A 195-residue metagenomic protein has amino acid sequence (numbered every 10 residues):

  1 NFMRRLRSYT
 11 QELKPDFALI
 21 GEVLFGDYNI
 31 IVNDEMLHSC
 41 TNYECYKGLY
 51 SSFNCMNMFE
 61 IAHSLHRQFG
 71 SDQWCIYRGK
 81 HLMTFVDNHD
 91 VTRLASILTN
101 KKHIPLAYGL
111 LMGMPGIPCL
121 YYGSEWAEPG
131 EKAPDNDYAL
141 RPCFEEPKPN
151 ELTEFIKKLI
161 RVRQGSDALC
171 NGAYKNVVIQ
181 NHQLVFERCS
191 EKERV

Functional and structural regions predicted by a protein language model:
N1-I76, L110, P129-K158, R188-C189: Active-site-proximal helices and loops of the catalytic beta/alpha 8
Y9, D16-A18, H81-M83, I117-L120 (+1 more regions): Beta-sheet entry/capping signal
M36-H38, K80-H81, H89, A139 (+2 more regions): Sequence-level motif detector for i,i+2 pairs with an aromatic at +2
T41, V86-D87, K175, Q180: Intrinsic-disorder/low-complexity regions
F69-G172: Active-site-proximal substrate-binding groove within the catalytic cores of carbohydrate-active enzymes
V177-V195: Carbohydrate-binding surface patches
